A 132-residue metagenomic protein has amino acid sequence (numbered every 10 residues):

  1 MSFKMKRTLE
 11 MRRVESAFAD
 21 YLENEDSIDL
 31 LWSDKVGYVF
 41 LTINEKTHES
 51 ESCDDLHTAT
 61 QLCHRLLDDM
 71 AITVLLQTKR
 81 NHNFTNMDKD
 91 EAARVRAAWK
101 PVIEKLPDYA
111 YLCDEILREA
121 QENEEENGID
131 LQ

Functional and structural regions predicted by a protein language model:
S2-E25: Negatively charged, low-complexity tracts enriched in Asp/Glu with abundant Ser/Thr
L31-D114: Acidic, low-complexity, intrinsically disordered interaction modules
I129-Q132: Non-Sec secretion/translocation targeting segments of pathogen effectors
